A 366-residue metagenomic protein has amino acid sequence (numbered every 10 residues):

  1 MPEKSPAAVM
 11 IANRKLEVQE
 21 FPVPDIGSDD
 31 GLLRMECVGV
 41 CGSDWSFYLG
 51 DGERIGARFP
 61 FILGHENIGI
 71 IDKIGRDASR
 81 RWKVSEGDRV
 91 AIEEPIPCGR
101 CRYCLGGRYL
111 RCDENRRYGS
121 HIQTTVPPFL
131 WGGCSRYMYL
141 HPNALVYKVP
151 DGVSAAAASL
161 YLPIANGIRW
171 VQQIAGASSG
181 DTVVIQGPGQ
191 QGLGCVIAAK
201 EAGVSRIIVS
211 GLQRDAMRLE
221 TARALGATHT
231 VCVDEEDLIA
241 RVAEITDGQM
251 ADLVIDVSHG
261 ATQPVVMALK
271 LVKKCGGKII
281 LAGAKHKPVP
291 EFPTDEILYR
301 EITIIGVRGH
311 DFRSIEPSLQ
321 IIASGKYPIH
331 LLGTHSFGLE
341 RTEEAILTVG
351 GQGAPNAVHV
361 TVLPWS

Functional and structural regions predicted by a protein language model:
M1-A7, T221, E236-D237, E244 (+4 more regions): C-terminal hydrophobic helical "lid"/dimerization subdomain of Rossmann-like NAD(P)H-dependent oxidoreductases
I11, P22-V23, R58-G64, V126-W131 (+1 more regions): Short Gly/Pro-enriched turn/cap motifs at secondary-structure boundaries
P24-V38, G52-L105, A144, P150-G152: Glycine-rich beta-strand-centered segment in the early N-terminal region that forms part of a ligand/cofactor-binding
S43-L49: Cytochrome P450 core scaffold surrounding the K-helix E-X-X-R motif and the conserved "meander" helix-loop region
C98-Q186: NAD(P)H dinucleotide-binding glycine-rich loop of Rossmann-like/cofactor-binding domains, especially the beta1-alpha1
R136, P150-E236, A240: Mid-domain Rossmann-like dinucleotide-binding core that forms the NAD(H)/NADP(H) cofactor-binding site
I174-S179, I208, M217-E220, A224-I302 (+2 more regions): Glycine-rich cofactor phosphate-binding loops and adjacent beta1-alpha1 units of small-molecule cofactor enzyme domains
K278-I280, F292-L331: Rossmann-fold dehydrogenase core element
